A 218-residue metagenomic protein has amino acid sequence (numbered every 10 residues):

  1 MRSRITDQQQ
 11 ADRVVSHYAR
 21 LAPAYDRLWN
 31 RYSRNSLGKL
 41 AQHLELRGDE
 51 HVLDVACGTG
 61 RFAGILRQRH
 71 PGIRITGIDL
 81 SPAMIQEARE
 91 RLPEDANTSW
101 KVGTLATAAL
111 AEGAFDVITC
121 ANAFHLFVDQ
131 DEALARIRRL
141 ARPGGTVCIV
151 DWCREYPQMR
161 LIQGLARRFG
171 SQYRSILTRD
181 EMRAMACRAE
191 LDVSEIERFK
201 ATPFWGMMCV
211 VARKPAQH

Functional and structural regions predicted by a protein language model:
R2-L46, R61-I65, M84-E87, L165: Conserved class I S-adenosyl-L-methionine
Q10, W29, C148-A189, V193-M208: C-terminal alpha-helical "lid/dimerization" subdomain adjacent to the S-adenosyl-L-methionine
H51, G145-T146: Short glycine-centered segments of the SAM/dcSAM-binding site in methyltransferase folds
L53-V55, T59-A108: Class I SAM-dependent methyltransferase SAM/SAH-binding core
A106-V117: A short acidic, Gly/Pro-enriched loop at the edge of an enzyme's catalytic core that lines a small-molecule cofactor
V117-D129: A short SAM/SAH-binding and catalytic strip from SAM-dependent methyltransferases
D131-P143: A short glycine-rich, Lys/Arg-flanked "PGG" loop and its adjoining helix->strand segment in the class I
V210-H218: C-terminal lobe and adjacent flexible extensions of AdoMet/dcAdoMet transferase-like proteins
